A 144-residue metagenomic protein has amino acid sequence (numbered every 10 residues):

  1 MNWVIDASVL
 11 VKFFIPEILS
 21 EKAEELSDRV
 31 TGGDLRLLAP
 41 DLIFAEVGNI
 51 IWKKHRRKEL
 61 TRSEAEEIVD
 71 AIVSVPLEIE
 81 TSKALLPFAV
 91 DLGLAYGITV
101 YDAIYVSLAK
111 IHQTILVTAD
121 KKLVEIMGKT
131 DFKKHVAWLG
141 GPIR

Functional and structural regions predicted by a protein language model:
M1-L42, K54, K58-E67: Short, well-structured N-terminal submotif of metal-dependent ribonuclease cores
M1-N2, V106, K110-R144: Acidic, PIN/NYN-like endoribonuclease modules and their adjacent C-terminal/linker elements
V9-L10, I43, L85, Y105 (+1 more regions): Alpha-helix capping/helix-boundary segments
K12-F14, I50, I126: Residues that scaffold the ATP/ADP-binding catalytic core of kinase and kinase-like folds
E59-L60, I98, F132: Helix N-cap/coil-helix junction residues
L77-A119: Active-site neighborhoods of divalent-metal-dependent phosphate/nucleic-acid chemistry enzymes
